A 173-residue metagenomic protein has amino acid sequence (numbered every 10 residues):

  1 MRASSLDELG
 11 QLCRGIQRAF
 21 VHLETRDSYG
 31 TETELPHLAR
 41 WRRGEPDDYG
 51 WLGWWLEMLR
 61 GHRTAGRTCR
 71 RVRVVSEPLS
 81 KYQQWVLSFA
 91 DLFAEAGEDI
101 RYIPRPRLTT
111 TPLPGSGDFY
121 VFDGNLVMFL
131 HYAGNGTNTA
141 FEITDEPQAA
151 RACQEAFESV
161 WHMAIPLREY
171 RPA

Functional and structural regions predicted by a protein language model:
M1-A173: PLD/PLD-like phosphodiesterase catalytic module centered on the HKD motif
